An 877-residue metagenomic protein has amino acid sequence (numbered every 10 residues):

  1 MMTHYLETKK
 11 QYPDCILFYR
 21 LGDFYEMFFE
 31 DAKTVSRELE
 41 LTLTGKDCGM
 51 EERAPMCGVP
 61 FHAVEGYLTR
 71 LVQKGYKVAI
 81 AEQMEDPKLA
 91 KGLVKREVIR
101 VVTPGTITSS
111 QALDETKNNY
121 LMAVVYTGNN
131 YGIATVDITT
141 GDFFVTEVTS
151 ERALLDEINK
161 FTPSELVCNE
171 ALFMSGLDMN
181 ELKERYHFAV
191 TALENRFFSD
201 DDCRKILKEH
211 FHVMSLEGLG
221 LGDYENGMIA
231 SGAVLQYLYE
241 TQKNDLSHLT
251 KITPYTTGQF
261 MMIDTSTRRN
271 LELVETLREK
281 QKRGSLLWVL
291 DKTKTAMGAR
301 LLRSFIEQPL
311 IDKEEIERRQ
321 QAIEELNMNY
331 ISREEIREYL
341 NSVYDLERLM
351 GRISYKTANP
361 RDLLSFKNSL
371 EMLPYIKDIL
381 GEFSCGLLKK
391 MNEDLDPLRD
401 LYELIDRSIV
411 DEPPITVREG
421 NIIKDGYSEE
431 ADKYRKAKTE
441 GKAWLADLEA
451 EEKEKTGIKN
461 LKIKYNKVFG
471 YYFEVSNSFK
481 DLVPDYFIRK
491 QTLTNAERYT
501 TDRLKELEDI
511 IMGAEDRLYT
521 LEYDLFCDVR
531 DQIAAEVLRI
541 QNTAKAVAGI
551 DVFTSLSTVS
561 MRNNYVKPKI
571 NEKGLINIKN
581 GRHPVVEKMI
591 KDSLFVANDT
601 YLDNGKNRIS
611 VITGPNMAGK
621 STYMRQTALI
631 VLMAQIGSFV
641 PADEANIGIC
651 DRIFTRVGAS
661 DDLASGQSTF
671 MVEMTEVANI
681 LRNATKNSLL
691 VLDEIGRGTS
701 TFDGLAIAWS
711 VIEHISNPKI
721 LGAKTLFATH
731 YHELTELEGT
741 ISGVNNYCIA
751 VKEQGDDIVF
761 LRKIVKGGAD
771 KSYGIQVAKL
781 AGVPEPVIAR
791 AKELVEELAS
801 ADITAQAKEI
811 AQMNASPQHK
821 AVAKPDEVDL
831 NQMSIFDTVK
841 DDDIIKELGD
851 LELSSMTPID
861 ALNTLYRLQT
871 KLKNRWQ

Functional and structural regions predicted by a protein language model:
M1-E325, N341, D345-S354, A358-A450 (+1 more regions): Charged catalytic and DNA/RNA-contacting regions of genome-maintenance and nucleic-acid-processing enzymes
F29-A32, Y224, K294-T295, F305 (+4 more regions): ATPase nucleotide-binding head domains, primarily ABC-like/P-loop NTPase cores
A81, P104-L113, D245, F383-L387 (+5 more regions): Active-site phosphate-binding and catalytic loops of NTP-dependent enzymes
I158, P163-N169, L177-N180, A192 (+3 more regions): Conserved catalytic alpha/beta cores of large enzymes that bind or transform nucleotide phosphates and polynucleotides
F198-I206, H210-V213, M262-T265, L277 (+5 more regions): Amphipathic heptad-repeat alpha-helical coiled-coil/stalk segments that mediate oligomerization, filament/stalk
I316, I323, R333-Y339, F366 (+12 more regions): Amphipathic alpha-helical coiled-coil segments
Y355, N359, S369-M372, D425-G426 (+2 more regions): Charged, surface-exposed helical/loop "interaction arms" that form contiguous linear patches used for dimerization
S834-Q877: C-terminal tails and terminal domains of large nucleic-acid-associated and other macromolecular-machine proteins
